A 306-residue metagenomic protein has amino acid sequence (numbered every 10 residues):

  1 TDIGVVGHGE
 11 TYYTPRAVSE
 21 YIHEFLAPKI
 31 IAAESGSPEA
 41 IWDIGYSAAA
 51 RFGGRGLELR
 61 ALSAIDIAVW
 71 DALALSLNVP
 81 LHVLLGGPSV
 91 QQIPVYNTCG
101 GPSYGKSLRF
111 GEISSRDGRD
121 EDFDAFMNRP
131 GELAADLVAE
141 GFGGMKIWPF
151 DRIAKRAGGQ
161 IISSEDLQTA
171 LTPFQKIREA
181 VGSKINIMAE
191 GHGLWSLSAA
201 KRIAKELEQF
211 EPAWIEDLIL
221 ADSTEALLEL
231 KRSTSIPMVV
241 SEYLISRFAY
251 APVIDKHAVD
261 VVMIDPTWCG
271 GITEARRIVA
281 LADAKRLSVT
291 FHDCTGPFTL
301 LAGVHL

Functional and structural regions predicted by a protein language model:
D2-L77: Metal- or metallocofactor-binding catalytic centers and their adjacent structured scaffolds across diverse enzyme
I3, T11, I67, A72 (+5 more regions): Generic detector of well-ordered alpha-helical packing
G4, L26, I65, N78 (+7 more regions): Conserved, mostly hydrophobic/aromatic
E24, P28, A40, K205 (+2 more regions): Shared catalytic-loop signature of beta/alpha-barrel
I41, G86-Q92: Flexible hinge/switch segments at interdomain interfaces of large molecular machines
Q92, N97-E229, S233: Metal-dependent enolase-superfamily TIM-barrel catalytic cores that perform enediolate-based chemistry
